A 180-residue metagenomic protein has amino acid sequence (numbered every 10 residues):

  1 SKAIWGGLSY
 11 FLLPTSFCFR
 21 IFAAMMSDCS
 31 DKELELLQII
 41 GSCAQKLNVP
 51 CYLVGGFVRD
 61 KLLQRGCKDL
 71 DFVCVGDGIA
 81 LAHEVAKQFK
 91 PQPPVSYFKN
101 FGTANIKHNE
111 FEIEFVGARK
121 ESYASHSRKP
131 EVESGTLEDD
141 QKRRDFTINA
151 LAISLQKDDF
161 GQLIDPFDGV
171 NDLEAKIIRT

Functional and structural regions predicted by a protein language model:
L12-L13: Compositionally biased, intrinsically disordered low-complexity segments enriched in Pro/Arg/Gln/His
R20-T180: Catalytic cores of the polymerase beta-like nucleotidyltransferase superfamily and closely associated nucleotide
